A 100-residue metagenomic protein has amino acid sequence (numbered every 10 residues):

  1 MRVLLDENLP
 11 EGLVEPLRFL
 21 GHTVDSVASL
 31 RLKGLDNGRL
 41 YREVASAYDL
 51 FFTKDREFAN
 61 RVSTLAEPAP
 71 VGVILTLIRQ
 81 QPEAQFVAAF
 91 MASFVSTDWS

Functional and structural regions predicted by a protein language model:
M1-L13, F94: Metal-dependent nucleic-acid phosphoesterase active-site entry motif
R18, S46, A92-S100: Polar low-complexity intrinsically disordered regions
L20-L30: Short, basic, glycine/proline-bearing loop/turn elements
D25, F52, I74-T76: Hydrophobic/aromatic beta-strand patches that form the interior of the parallel beta-sheet core in alpha/beta enzyme
R31-R39, R56, Q81, Q85: Residues at secondary-structure transition points
N37, V44-T64: Acidic, metal-binding active-site segment of PIN/NYN-like and related structure-specific nucleases
A59-F94: Mid-chain, well-packed structural core segment of small domains
